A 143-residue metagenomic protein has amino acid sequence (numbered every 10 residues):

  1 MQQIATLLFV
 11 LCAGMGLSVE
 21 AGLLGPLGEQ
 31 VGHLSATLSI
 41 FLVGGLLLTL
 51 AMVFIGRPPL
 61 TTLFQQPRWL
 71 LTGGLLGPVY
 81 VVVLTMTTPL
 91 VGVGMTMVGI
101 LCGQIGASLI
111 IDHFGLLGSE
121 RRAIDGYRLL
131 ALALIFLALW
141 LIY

Functional and structural regions predicted by a protein language model:
M1-C12, L46-L70, H113-Y127, Y143: Membrane-interface interhelical linkers
M1-Q30, V79, V83: Glycine-/small-residue-enriched transmembrane alpha-helix faces in small-molecule transporters and effluxers
L11, M15, L46, L75 (+2 more regions): Hydrophobic/aromatic residues within the transmembrane alpha-helices of Major Facilitator Superfamily
G28-G44, Q66: Loop-to-helix transition at the N-terminal end of transmembrane alpha-helices
E29-S35, V83-G99, G118: Structural motif at transmembrane-helix junctions in multi-pass transporters
V43-G45, P89-H113: Specific alpha-helical transmembrane segments that line the substrate/conduction pathway and gating interfaces
P67-V91, L141: Specific transmembrane alpha-helical segments of multi-pass solute transporters/efflux pumps, especially DMT/EamA
G126-I142: Final/C-terminal transmembrane alpha-helix of multipass membrane proteins
